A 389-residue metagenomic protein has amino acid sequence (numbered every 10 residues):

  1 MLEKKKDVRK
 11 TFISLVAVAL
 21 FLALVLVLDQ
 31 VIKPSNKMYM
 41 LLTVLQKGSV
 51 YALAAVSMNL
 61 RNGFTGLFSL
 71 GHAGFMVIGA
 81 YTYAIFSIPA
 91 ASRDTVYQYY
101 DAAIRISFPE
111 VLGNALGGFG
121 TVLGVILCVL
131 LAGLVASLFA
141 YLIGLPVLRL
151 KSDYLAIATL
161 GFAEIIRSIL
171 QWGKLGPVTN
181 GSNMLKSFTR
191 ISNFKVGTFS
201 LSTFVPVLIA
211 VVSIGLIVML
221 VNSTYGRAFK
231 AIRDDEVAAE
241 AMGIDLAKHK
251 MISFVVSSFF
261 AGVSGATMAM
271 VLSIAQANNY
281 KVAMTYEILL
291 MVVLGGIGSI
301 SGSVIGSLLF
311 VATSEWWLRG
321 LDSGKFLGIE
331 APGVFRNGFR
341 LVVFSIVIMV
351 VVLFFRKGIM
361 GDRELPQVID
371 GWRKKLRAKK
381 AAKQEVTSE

Functional and structural regions predicted by a protein language model:
M1-E389: Transmembrane alpha-helices and adjacent helix-loop boundaries
